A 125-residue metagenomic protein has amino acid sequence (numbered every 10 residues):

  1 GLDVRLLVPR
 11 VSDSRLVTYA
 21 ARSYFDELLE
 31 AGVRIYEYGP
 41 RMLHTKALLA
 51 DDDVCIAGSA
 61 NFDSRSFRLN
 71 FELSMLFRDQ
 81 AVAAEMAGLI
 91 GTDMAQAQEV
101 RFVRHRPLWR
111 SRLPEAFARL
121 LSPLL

Functional and structural regions predicted by a protein language model:
L2-L125: PLD/PLD-like phosphodiesterase catalytic module centered on the HKD motif
